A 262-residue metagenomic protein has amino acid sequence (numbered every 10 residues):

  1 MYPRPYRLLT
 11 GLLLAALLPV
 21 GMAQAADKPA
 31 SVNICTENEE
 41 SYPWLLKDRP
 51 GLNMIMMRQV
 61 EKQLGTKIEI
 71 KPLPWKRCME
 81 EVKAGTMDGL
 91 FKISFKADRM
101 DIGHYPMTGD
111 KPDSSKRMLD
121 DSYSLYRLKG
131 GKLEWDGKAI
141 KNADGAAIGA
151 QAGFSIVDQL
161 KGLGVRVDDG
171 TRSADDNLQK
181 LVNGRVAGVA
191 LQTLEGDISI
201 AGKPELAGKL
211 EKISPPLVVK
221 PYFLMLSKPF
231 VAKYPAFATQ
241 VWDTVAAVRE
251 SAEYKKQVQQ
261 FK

Functional and structural regions predicted by a protein language model:
A26-D101, G170: Extracytoplasmic small-molecule ligand-binding "clamshell" domains of the periplasmic binding protein/Venus flytrap
E37-N38, K116-S122, E205-W242: Periplasmic-binding protein-like
E40-Y42, L46-Q59, R127-L163, N177-Q179 (+1 more regions): Bilobed "Venus flytrap"/periplasmic-binding protein-like clamshell domains and structurally analogous long
I55-Q63, K129-K132, D144-A146, M225-Q257: Extended ligand-binding regions for polar small-molecule ligands
K67, G149-G162, W242-K262: Ligand-binding clefts/hinges and TM-proximal coupling segments of bilobed small-molecule sensing domains
K71-N142, S214: Acidic, polar ligand-binding/catalytic clefts
K76-L90, K161-L163, D175-I198, G202-K203: Short helices/loops that flank or line small-molecule/ion binding pockets
I93-H104, G188-V218: A ligand-binding cleft/hinge motif common to bilobed small-molecule-binding domains
